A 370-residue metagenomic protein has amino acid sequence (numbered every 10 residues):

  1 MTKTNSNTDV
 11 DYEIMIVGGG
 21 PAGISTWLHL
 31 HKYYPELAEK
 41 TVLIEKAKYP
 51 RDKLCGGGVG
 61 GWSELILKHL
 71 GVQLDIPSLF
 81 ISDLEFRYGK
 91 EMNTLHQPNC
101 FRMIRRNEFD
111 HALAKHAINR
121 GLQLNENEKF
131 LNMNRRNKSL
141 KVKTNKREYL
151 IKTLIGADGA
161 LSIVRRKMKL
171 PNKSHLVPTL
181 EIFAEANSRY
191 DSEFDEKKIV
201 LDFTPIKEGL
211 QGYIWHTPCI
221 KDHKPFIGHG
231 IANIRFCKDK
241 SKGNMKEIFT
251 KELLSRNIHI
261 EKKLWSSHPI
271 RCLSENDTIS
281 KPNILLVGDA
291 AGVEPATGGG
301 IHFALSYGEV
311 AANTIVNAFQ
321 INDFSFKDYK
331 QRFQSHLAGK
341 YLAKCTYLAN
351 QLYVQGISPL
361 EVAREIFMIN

Functional and structural regions predicted by a protein language model:
M15-G19, H29-C55: Glycine-rich FAD pyrophosphate-binding loop
G23-I24: N-terminal Rossmann-fold NAD(P) dinucleotide-binding loop
H29, H116-R256, G292-V293: Predominantly flavin-linked oxidoreductase catalytic cores and closely associated redox partners
A47-L70: Conserved N-terminal glycine-rich FAD pyrophosphate-binding loop of Rossmann-like flavoproteins
G56, H96-H116, F236-N244: Short beta-strand to alpha-helix junction loop
E64-A112: A conserved beta-strand/loop capping segment in the N-terminal third of enzymes that catalyze redox or closely related
F130-N132, C237-T314: FAD/FMN-dependent oxidoreductases across multiple families
V316-N370: C-terminal helical "tail/cap" subdomain of flavin- and related membrane-associated enzymes
